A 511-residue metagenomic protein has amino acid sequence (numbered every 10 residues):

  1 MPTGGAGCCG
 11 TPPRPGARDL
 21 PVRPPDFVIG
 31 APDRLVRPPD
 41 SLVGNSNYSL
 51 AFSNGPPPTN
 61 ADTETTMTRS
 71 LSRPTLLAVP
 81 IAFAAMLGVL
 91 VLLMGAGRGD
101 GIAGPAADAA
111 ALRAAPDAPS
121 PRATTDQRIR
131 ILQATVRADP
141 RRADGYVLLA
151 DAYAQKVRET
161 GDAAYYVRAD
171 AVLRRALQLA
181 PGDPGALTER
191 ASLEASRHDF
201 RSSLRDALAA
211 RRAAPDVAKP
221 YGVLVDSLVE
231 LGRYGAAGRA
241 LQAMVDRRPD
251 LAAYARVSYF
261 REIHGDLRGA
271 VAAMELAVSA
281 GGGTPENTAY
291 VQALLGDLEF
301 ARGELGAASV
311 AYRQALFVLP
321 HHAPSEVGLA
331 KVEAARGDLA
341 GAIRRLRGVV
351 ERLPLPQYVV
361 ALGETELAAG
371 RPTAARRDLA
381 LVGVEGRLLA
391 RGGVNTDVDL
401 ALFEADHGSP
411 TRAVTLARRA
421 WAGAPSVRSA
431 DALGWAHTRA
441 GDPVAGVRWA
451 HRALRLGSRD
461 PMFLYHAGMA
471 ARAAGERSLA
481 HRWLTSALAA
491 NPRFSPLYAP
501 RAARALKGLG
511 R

Functional and structural regions predicted by a protein language model:
P58, D62-E64, T68-L179, P184-G185 (+4 more regions): N-terminal leader/linker segments that initiate helical-solenoid repeat arrays
P140, P181, P215, R248-P249 (+9 more regions): Short coil turns that delineate tetratricopeptide repeat
G145, A186, P220, A253-Y254 (+8 more regions): TPR alpha-solenoid repeat register
L148, E189, V223, R256 (+8 more regions): Canonical tetratricopeptide repeat
K156, T160-A163, R197, L231 (+7 more regions): Structural motif corresponding to the intra-repeat A-B loop/turn of tetratricopeptide repeats
